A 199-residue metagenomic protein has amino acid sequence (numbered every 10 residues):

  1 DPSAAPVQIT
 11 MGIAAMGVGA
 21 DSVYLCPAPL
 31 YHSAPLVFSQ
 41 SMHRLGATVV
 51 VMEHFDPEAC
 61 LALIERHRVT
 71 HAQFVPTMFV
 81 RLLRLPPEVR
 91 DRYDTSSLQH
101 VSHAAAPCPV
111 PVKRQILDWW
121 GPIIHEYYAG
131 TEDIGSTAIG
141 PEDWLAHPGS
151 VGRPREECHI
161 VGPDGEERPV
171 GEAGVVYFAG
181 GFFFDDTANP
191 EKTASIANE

Functional and structural regions predicted by a protein language model:
P2-V23, P27, Y31-H71, L85: Conserved AMP-binding/adenylation subdomain of ANL enzymes
T10, V80, R114, E191: Active-site phosphate/pyrophosphate- and oxyanion-stabilizing loops and adjacent acidic/basic residues in soluble
D21-V23, H100, V175: Residues that mark the start of a beta-strand
R44-L45, V69-F74, L83-P148, R155-E157 (+1 more regions): Gly/Ser/Thr-rich phosphate-binding loop
F55-D56, T77, P107: Short beta->alpha linker loops
V75-M78, G180-F182: Beta->alpha turn/N-cap motifs
R153-P154, E166-A197: Conserved ATP/PPi-binding loop(s) of AMP-dependent carboxylate-activating enzymes
